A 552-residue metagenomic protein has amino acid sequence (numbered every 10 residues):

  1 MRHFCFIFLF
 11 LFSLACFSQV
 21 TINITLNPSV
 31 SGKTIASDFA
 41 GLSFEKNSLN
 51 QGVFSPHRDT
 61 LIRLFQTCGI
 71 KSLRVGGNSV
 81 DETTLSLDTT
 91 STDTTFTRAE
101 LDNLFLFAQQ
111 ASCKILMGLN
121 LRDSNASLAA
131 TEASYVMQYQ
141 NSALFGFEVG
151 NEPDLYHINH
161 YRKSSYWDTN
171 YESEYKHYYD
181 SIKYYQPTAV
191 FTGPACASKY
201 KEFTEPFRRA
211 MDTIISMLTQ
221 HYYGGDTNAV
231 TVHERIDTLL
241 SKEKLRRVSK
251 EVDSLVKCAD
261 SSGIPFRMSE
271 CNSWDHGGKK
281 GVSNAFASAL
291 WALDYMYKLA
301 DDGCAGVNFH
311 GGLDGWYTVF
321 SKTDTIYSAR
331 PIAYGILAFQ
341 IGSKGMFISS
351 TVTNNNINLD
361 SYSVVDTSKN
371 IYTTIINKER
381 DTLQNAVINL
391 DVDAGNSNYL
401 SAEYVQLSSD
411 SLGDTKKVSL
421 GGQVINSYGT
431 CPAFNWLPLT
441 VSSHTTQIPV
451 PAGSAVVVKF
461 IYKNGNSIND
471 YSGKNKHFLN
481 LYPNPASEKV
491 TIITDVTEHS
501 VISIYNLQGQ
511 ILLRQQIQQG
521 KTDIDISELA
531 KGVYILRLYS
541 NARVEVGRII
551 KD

Functional and structural regions predicted by a protein language model:
M1-T21, I468: Bacterial Sec-dependent N-terminal signal peptides
Q19-T213: N-terminal catalytic cores of secreted or lumenal carbohydrate-active enzymes
E132-A133, W167-A287, D302: Noncatalytic carbohydrate-binding groove/subsite architecture in carbohydrate-active enzymes
M268, N272-T367: Aromatic/acidic polysaccharide-binding cleft in carbohydrate-active enzymes
N356-N398, Y404-L412, G453-K459: Carbohydrate-binding surface patches
G395-T446, V450: Acidic, Ser/Thr/Pro-rich beta/coil linker or hinge segments at domain junctions
T446, V456, G520-I524: Short strand-edge motifs at loop-to-beta-strand transitions and within beta-strands of extracellular beta-rich domains
D470-D552: C-terminal outer-membrane/trafficking sorting elements
